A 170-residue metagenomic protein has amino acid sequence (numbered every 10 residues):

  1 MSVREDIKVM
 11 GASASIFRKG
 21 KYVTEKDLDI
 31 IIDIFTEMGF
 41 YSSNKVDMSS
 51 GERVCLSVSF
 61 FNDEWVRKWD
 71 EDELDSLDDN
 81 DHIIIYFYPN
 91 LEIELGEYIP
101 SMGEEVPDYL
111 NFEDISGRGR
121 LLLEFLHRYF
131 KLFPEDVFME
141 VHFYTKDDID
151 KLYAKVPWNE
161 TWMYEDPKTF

Functional and structural regions predicted by a protein language model:
M1, A14, I32, G39 (+8 more regions): Generic low-complexity, intrinsically disordered sequence content enriched in small uncharged/hydrophobic residues
M1-R53, T169-F170: Short, extreme N-terminal segment that most often corresponds to the first beta-strand
S2-S13, R120-F170: Acidic, proline/glycine-rich low-complexity IDRs
E5, K26-E37, E64, K68-S76 (+3 more regions): Polar/charged alpha-helical tracts
G20-M38, V106-M139: Ampiphathic alpha-helical segments that act as solvent-exposed interaction surfaces
M38-N111: Short, intrinsically disordered low-complexity segments
